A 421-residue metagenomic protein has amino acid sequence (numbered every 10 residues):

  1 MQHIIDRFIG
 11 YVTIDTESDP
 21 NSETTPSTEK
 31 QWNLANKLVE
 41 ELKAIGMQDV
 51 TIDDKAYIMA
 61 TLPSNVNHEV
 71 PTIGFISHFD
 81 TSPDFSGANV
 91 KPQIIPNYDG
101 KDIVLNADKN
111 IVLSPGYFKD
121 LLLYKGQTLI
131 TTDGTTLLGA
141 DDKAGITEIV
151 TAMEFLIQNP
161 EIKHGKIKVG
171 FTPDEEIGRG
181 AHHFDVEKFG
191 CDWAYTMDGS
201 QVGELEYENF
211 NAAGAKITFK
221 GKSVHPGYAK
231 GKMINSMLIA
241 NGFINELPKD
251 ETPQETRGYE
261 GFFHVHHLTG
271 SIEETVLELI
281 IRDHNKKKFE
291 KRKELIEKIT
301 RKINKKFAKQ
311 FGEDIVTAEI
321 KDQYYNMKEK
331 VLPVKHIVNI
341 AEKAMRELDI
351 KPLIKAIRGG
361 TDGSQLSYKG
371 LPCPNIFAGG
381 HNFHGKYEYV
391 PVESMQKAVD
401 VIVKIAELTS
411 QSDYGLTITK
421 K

Functional and structural regions predicted by a protein language model:
Q2-E29, I130-T131, Y324, H384-G385: N-terminal capping segment at the start of a domain
E23-V70, G74-I76, D80, V90-K91 (+1 more regions): A non-catalytic alpha/beta surface segment that caps or lines the substrate-entry region of metallo-dependent hydrolase
E29, T136-T147, K230-L238, Y389-Q396: Short, conserved micro-motifs enriched in small and acidic residues
H68-K166: Active-site metal-coordination/substrate-binding segment of hydrolases, especially metallo-dependent peptidases
G74-H78, G170-T172, Y195-D198, T218 (+1 more regions): Short beta-strand segments
I103, L121-L122, Q127-A140, D174-E297 (+3 more regions): Midchain, well-structured core segments that form catalytic/ion-binding scaffolds
E154-I177, R257-G258, G415: Short helix-loop-beta-strand segments that form the rim/entrance of peptidase-like active sites
M237-K421: Metal-dependent amide/peptide-bond hydrolase catalytic core, centered on the "pita-bread" metallohydrolase fold
